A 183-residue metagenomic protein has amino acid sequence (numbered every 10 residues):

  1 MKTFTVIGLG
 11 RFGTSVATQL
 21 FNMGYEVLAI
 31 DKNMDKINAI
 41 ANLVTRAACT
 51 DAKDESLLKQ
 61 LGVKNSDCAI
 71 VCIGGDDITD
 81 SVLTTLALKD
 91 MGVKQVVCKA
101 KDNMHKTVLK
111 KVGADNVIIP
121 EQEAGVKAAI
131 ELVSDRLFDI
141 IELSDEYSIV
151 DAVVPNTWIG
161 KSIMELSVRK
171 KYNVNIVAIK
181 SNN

Functional and structural regions predicted by a protein language model:
F4, F12, V16-L28, K32-S134: Cytosolic ligand/metal-binding cores
I7, I30, W158-N183: Cytosolic Rossmann-like ligand/nucleotide-binding regulatory domains
D54, A124, Y147, K170 (+1 more regions): Residue-level detector of flexible, active-site-proximal loop/helix-junction positions within diverse enzyme catalytic
V71-C72, V153, I179: Conserved beta-strand segments of the P-loop GTPase G domain that flank and frequently precede/overlap
V133-L137, S181-N183: Short amphipathic beta-strand starts and helix->beta connectors
R136-V168: Extended boundary segments
